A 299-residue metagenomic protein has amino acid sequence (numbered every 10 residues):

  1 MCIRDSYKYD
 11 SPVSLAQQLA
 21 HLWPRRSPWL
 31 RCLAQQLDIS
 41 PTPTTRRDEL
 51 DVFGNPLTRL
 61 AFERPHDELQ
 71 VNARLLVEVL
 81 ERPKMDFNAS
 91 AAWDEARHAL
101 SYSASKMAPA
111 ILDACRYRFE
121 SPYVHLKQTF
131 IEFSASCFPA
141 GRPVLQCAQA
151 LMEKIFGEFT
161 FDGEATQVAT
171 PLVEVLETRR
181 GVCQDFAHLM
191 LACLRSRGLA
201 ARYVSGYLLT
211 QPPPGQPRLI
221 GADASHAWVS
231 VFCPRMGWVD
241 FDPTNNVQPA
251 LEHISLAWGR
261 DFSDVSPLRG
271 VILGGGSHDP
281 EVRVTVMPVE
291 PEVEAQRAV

Functional and structural regions predicted by a protein language model:
M1-I3: Short, small-residue-biased leader/transition segments that mark boundaries at the very start of proteins
D5-Y7, A73-L75, V229, V284: A structural signal for short, well-ordered beta-strand segments
D10-P12: Short solvent-exposed strand-capping/beta-turn motif centered on an Asx-Ser/Thr pair
A16-E120: Structured beta-strand-rich cores of soluble
L50-G54, E68, I272-E281, T285-V293: A general structural signal for short secondary-structure boundary/capping elements
V77, D94-G181, L189, R260-F262 (+2 more regions): Secondary-structure boundary elements
E153, D185-G276: Hydrophobic/aromatic-rich core segments of domains that either
